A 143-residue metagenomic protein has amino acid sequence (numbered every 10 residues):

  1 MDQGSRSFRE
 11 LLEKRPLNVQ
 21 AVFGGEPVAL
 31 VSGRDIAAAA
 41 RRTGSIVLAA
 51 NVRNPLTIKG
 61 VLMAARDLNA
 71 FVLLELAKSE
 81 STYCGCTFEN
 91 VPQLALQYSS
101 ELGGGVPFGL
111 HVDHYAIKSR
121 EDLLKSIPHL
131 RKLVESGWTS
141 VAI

Functional and structural regions predicted by a protein language model:
D2-L48, S100: N-terminal amphipathic alpha-helix/helix-capping segment at the start of soluble metabolic enzymes
V28-V31, R53-L56, E121-K125: Short secondary-structure boundary/capping elements
S32, T57-G60, L94: Well-ordered alpha-helical segments embedded in enzymatic catalytic cores
I46-L48, V72, F108: Generic beta-sheet signal
A49, L73, T139-A142: Conserved beta-strand positions in the central sheet of alpha/beta enzyme cores
N51-C84: N-terminal low-complexity or amphipathic/hydrophobic leaders
K78-I143: Active-site beta->alpha loop and helix N-cap motifs at the rims of alpha/beta catalytic domains
